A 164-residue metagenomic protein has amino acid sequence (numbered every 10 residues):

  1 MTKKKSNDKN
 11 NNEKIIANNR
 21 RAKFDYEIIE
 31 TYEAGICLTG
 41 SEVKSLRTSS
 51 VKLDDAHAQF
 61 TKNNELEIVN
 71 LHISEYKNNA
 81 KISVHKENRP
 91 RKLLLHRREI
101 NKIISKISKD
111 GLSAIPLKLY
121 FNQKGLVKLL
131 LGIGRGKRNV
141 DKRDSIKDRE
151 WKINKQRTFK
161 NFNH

Functional and structural regions predicted by a protein language model:
M1-A34, T39, K147-H164: Intrinsically disordered, Lys/Arg-rich N-terminal extensions and targeting peptides of nucleic-acid-associated proteins
E13-L112: Ribosome large-subunit tunnel/peptidyl-transferase-proximal elements
E67, K77, K128, R138-V140: Intrinsically disordered, low-complexity acidic/polar segments
N88, L95-R98, G136-H164: C-terminal end-helix/capping segment
L94-G132, G136-R138: Beta-rich strand-turn-strand
